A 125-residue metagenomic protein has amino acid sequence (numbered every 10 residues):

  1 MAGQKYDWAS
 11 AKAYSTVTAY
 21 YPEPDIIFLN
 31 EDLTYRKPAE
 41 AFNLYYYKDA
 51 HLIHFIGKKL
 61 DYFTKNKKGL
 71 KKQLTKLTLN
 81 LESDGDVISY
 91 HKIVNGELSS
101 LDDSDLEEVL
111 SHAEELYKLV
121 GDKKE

Functional and structural regions predicted by a protein language model:
M1-A11, K65-E125: Long terminal segments
M1-R36: N-terminal secretory signal peptides
S10, T18, P24-D25, D49-H51 (+2 more regions): Generic alpha-helical secondary structure signal
A13-T16, F28, P38-N43, G57 (+1 more regions): Short, surface-exposed coil-to-beta transition loops
Y21-E23, Y35-K65: Mature extracytoplasmic domains of secretory-pathway proteins
I27-E31, L52-K58, V87-K92: Short hydrophobic/aromatic-rich beta-strand segments that constitute the beta-sheet cores of beta-sandwich/beta-barrel
